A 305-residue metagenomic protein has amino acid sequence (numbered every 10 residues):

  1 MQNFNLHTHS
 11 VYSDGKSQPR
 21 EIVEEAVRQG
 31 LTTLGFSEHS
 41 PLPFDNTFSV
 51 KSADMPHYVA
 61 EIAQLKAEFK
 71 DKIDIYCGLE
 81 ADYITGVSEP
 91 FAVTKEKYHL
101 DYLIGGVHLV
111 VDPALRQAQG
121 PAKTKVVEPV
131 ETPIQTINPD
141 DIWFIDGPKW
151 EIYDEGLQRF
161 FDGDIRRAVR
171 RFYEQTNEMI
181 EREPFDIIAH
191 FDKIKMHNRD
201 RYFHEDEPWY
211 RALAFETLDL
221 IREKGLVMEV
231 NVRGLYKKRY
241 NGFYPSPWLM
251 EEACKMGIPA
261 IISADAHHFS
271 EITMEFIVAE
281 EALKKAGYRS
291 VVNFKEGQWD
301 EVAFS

Functional and structural regions predicted by a protein language model:
M1-T85, P90, T94-K95, P113 (+8 more regions): An N-terminally biased module of ancient metal coordination in phosphate/nucleic-acid-related enzymes
H7, A26, L103, H190 (+3 more regions): Conserved, mostly hydrophobic/aromatic
R20, E205-F215, G242-E251, I277-V278: Charged helix-capping and loop-helix junction motifs
L31, L100, P184-F185, I258 (+1 more regions): A structural motif
L34-F36, L103, I188, M228 (+1 more regions): Hydrophobic residues within beta-strands of alpha/beta enzymes
F48, M55-R116, K125-E223: Extended substrate/RNA-proximal surfaces in nucleic-acid metabolism proteins
F215-A264: Glycine/small-residue-rich hydrophobic helix-like segments
E271-S305: Mid-to-C-terminal alpha-helical segments outside catalytic/metal-binding sites
